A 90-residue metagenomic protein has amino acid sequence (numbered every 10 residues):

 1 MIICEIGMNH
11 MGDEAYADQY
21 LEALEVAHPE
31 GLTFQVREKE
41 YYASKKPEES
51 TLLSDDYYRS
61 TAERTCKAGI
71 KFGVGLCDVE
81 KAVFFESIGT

Functional and structural regions predicted by a protein language model:
M1-M11, K45: N-terminal small/glycine-rich loop or linker at the start of catalytic domains across soluble metabolic enzymes
I2-I6, E30-F34, F72-V74: Hydrophobic faces of well-ordered beta-strands that scaffold small-molecule active sites in alpha/beta enzyme cores
E5, L24, F85: Conserved, mostly hydrophobic/aromatic
I6-N9, Q35-K39, C77-V79: Active-site beta-loop-alpha junctions enriched in small/polar residues
N9-A23: Glycine-rich anion/phosphate-binding loops
G12, E25, E30-D55: Glycine-rich, proline-tolerant flexible connector loops at the mouths of alpha/beta enzymes
H28, F84-T90: Glycine-enriched alpha-helix->loop->beta-strand junction motifs that scaffold or abut catalytic
A43-V74: Alpha-helix-loop-beta-strand connector modules within alpha/beta enzyme cores
